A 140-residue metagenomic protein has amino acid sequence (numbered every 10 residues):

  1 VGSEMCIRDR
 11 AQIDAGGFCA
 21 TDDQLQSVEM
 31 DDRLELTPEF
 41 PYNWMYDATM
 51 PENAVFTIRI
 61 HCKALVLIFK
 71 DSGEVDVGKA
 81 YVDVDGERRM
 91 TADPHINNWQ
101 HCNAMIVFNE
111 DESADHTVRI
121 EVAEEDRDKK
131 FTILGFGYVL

Functional and structural regions predicted by a protein language model:
V1-I7: Short, small-residue-biased leader/transition segments that mark boundaries at the very start of proteins
I13, L25, K70-S72: Hard-cation-handling environments
L34-A54, P94-Q100: Extracellular beta-rich ligand/substrate-recognition surface
P51, I60, N109-S113: Surface-exposed coil/turn segments at beta-strand junctions on protein surfaces, enriched
N53-T57, A64-V66, D115-T117: Intrinsic-disorder/low-complexity, polar/charged segments enriched in Ser/Thr/Lys/Arg/Asp/Glu/Gln
A54-I58, N103-I106: Short strand-edge motifs at loop-to-beta-strand transitions and within beta-strands of extracellular beta-rich domains
I60-E74: A short beta-strand element within beta-rich, extracytoplasmic domains of secreted/secretory-pathway proteins
K70-L140: Beta-strand-rich ligand-recognition modules
